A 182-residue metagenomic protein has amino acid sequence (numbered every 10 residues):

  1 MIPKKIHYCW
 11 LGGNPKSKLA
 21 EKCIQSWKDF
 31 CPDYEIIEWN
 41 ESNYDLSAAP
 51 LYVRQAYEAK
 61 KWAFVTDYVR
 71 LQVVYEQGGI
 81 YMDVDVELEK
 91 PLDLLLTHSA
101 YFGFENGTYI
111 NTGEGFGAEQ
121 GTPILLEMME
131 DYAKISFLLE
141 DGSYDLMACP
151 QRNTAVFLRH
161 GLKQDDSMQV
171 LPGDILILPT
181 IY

Functional and structural regions predicted by a protein language model:
M1-T66, M82-Y182: Glycosyltransferase-associated regions of secretory-pathway enzymes, highlighting luminal stem/catalytic domains
Y68-G79: Small-residue hinge/turn detector
